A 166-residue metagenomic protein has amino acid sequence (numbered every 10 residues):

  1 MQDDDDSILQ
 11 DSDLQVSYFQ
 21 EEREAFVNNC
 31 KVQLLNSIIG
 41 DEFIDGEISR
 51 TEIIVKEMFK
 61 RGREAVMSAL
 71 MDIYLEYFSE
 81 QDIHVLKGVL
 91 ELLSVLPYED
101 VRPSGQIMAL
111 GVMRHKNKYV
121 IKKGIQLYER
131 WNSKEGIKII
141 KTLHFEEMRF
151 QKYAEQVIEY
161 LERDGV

Functional and structural regions predicted by a protein language model:
M1-V66: N-terminal alpha-helical scaffold/docking segments in eukaryotic complex subunits
K31-S37, E64-Y77, E99-R114, S133-H144 (+1 more regions): Amphipathic alpha-helical scaffolding segments comprising HEAT/armadillo-like alpha-solenoid repeats
D41-E52, F78-E91: HEAT-repeat alpha-solenoid elements in large eukaryotic scaffold proteins
V55-K56, L75, K87-L90, S94 (+3 more regions): Amphipathic alpha-helical repeat scaffolds
D82-L86, I121, Q151-A154: Residue-level detector of extended alpha-helical repeat arrays and alpha-solenoid scaffolds
H115-V120: Short coil/turn segments at helix-helix junctions and helix-capping linkers within large alpha-helical proteins
L143-V166: Long alpha-helical HEAT/HEAT-like repeat alpha-solenoid scaffolds in very large eukaryotic proteins, especially those
